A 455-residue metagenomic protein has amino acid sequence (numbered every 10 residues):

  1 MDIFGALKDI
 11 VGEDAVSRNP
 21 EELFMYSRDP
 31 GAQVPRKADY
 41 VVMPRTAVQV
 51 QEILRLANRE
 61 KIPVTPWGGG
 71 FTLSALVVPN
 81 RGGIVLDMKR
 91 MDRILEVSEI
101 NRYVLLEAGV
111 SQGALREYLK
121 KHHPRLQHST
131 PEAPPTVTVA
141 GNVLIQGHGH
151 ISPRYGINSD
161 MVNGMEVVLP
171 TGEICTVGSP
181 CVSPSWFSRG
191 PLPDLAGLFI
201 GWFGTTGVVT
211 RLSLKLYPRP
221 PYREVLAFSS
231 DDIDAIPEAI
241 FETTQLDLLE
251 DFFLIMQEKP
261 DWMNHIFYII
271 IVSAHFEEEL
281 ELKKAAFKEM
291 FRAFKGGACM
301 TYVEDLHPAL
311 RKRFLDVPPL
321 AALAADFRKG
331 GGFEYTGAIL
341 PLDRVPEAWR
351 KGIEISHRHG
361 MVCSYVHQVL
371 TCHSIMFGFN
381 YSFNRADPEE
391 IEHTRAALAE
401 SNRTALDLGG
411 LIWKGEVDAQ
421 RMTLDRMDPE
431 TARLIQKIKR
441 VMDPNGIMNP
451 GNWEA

Functional and structural regions predicted by a protein language model:
M1-G31, R59-V64, G69, F291-R313 (+1 more regions): N-terminal accessory segments
M1-R55, F71-R102, W262-M263, K312-G331 (+1 more regions): N-terminal flexible segment immediately upstream of the FAD-binding catalytic core in FAD-dependent oxidoreductases
P20, F228-E400, T404, L408 (+1 more regions): C-terminal substrate-recognition/cap domain of FAD-linked oxidoreductases
V41, R102-Y103, A133, D418-M427: Conserved short loop/turn motifs at secondary-structure junctions
P66-G70, V77, M88, A108 (+2 more regions): Glycine-rich, histidine-containing beta strand-loop boundary motifs that form or position
I94-V97, E107-A108, G113-A239, T243: FAD-binding subdomain of flavoenzyme oxidoreductases
K414-A455: Activity-critical C-terminal alpha-helical subdomain
